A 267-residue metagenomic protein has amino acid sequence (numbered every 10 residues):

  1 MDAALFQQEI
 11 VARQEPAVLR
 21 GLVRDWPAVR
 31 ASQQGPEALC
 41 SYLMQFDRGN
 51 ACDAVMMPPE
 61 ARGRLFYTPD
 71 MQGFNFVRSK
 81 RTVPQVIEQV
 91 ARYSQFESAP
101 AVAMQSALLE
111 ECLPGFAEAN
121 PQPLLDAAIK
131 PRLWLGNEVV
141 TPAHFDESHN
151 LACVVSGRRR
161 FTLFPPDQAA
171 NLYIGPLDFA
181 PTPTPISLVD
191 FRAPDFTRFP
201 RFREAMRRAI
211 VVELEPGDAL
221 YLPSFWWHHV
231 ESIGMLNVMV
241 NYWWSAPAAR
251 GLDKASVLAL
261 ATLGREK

Functional and structural regions predicted by a protein language model:
M1-A219, W227-K267: N-terminal accessory scaffold of Fe(II)-dependent oxygenases
